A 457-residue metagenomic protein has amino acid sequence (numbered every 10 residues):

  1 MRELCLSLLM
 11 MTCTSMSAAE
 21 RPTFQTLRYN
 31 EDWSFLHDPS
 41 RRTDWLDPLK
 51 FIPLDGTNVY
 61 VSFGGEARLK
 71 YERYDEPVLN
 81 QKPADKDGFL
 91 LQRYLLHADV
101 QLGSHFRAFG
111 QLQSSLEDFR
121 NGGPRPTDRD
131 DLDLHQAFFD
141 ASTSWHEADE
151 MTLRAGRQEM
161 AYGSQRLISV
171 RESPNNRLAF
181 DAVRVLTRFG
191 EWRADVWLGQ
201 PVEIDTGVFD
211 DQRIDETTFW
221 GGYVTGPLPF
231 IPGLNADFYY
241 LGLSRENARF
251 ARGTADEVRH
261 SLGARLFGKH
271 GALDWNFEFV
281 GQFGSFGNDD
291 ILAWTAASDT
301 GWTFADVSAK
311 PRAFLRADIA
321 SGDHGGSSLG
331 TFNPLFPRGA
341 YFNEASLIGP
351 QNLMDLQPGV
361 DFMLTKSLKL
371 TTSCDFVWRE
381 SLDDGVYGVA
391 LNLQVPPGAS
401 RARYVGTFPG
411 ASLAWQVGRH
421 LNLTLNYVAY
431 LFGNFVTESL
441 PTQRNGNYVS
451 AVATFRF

Functional and structural regions predicted by a protein language model:
C5-L6, C13-K86, H97, P126 (+2 more regions): N-terminal periplasmic/intermembrane-space "pro-region" immediately following the signal or transit peptide
E20-R42, A251-R252, D289-A399: Extracellular/periplasmic loop regions
D55-T57, V100-S104, T143-E147, R188-R193 (+6 more regions): Outer-membrane beta-barrel strand-turn architecture
G65, Y94-V100, Q136-A141, V183-T187 (+7 more regions): Residues on the lipid-exposed face of transmembrane beta-strands in outer-membrane beta-barrel proteins
E66-K70, Q113-S115, G156-M160, G199-P201 (+8 more regions): Outer-membrane beta-barrel pore domains and translocons
R73-Q92, V100-M151, R166-S169, G207 (+6 more regions): Surface-exposed loop and membrane-interface regions of Gram-negative outer-membrane beta-barrel proteins
W145-L153, R166-G325, D383, A399-P409 (+1 more regions): Signature for the C-terminal beta-barrel architecture of outer-membrane proteins
G418-F457: Predominantly the C-terminal beta-signal and adjacent terminal strand-loop region of outer-membrane beta-barrel
